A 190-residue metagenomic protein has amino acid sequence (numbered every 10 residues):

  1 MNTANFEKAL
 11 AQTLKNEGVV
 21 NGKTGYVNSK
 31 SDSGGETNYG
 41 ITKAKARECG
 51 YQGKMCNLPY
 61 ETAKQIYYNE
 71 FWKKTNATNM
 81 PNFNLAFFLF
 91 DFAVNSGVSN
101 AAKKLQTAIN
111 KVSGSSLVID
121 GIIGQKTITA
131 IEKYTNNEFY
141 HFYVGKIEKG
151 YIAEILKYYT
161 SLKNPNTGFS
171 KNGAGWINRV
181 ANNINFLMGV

Functional and structural regions predicted by a protein language model:
M1-V190: Cell-wall polysaccharide-cleaving catalytic domain and substrate-binding groove, primarily in peptidoglycan/chitin
